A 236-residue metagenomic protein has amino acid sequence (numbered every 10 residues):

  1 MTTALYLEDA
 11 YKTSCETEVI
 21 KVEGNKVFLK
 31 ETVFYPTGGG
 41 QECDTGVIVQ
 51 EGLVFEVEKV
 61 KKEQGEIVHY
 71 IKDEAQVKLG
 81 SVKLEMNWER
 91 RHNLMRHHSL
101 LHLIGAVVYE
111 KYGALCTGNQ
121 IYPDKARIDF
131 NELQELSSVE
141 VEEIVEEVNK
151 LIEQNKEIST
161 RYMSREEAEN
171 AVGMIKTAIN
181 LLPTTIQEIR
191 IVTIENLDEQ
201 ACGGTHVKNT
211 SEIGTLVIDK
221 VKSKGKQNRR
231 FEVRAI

Functional and structural regions predicted by a protein language model:
M1-I236: Active-/binding-site microenvironments in catalytic and ligand-binding cores
